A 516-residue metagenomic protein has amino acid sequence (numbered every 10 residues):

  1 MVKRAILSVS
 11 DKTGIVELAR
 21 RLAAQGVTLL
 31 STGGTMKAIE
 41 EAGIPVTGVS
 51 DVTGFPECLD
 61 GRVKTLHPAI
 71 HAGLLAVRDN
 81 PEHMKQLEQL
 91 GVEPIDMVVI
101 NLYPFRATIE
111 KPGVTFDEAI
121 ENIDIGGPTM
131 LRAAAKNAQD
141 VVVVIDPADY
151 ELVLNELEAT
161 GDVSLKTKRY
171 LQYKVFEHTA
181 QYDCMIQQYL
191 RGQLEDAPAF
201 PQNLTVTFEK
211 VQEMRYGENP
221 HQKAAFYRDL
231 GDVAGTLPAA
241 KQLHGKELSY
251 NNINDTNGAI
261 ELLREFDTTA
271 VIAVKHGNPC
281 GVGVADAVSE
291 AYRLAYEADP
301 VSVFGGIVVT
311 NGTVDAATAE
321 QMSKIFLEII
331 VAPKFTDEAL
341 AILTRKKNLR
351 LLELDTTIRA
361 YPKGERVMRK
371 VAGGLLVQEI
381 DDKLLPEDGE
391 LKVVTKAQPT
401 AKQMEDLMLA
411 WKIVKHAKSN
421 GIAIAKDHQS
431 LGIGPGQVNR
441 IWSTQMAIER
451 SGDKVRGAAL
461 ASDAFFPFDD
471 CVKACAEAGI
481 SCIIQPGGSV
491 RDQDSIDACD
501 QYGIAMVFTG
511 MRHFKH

Functional and structural regions predicted by a protein language model:
M1-L7, M97, Y182-D183, L190-H516: ATP-dependent carboxylate/acyl-activation modules
M1-V52, C58: N-terminal glycine-/serine-/threonine-rich phosphate-binding loop
L29, V46, V141-V143, L351 (+1 more regions): Hydrophobic beta-strand scaffold residues
G34-F105: Glycine-rich nucleotide/cofactor/substrate-binding loop typically near the N-terminus or early in the first domain
T35-A38, T53-L59, F105-A107, T129-R132 (+6 more regions): Short gly/pro/ser/thr-enriched loop/turn and capping motifs at secondary-structure boundaries
R78-I125, R132-A133, K396-A401: Active-site/ligand-binding-proximal alpha/beta "capping" segment
M130, N137-Y150: Mobile "lid/hinge" segments at catalytic clefts and subdomain interfaces of large enzymes
P147-A148, L152-F200, I325: Non-catalytic interaction/clamp surfaces of large macromolecular machines
